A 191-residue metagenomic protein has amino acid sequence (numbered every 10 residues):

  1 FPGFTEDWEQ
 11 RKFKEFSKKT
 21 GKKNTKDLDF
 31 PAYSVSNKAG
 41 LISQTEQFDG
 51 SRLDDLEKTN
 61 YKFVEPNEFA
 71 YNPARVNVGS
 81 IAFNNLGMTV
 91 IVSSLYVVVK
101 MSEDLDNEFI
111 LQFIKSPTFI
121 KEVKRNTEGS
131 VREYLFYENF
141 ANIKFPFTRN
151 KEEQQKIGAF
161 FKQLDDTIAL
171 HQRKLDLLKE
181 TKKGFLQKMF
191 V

Functional and structural regions predicted by a protein language model:
F1-E6, Q10, R173-V191: Short amphipathic coiled-coil heptad-repeat segments
F1-T25: Non-catalytic DNA-recognition/assembly elements of restriction-modification systems
G21-D54: DNA target-recognition patches
F48, L53-F119: A short beta-sheet element
V90-L95, E128-E153: A short glycine-rich beta-alpha junction/loop motif
Q155-T167, H171-Q172: Extracellular/lumenal glycan-associated surfaces
